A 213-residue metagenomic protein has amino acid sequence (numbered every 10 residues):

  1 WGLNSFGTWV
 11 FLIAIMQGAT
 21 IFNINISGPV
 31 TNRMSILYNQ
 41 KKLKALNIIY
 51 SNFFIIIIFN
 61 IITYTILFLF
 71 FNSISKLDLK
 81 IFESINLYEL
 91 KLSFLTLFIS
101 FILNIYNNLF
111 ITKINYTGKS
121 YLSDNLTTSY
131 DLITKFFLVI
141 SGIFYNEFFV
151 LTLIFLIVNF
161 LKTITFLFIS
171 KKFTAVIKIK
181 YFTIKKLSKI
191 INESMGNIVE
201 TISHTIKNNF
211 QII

Functional and structural regions predicted by a protein language model:
W1-F6, K76-F82, Y145, T205-I213: Helix-terminus/linker motif at the lipid-water interface of multi-pass membrane proteins
W1-Q17, I49, F148-L153, K186-S194 (+1 more regions): Interfacial/gating helices of multi-pass transporter permease domains
G2-N4, A19-I56, L77-K80, N115-L122: Transmembrane-helix boundary and interhelical linker motifs in polytopic inner-membrane proteins
V10-Y38, I56-I57, I61-T63, F101-N107 (+2 more regions): Small-residue-rich midsections of specific transmembrane alpha-helices
I26-S27, I99-S129, I140, F144 (+1 more regions): Membrane-interface junctions at transmembrane-helix termini in multi-pass inner-membrane proteins
T65-I85: Short membrane-interface helical motifs at transmembrane helix boundaries in multi-pass membrane transporters
I85-Y88, F149-F155, F166-I212: Interhelical loop/hinge segments that connect adjacent transmembrane helices in multipass membrane
L95, L126-T174, K189-E193: Hydrophobic alpha-helical transmembrane segments
